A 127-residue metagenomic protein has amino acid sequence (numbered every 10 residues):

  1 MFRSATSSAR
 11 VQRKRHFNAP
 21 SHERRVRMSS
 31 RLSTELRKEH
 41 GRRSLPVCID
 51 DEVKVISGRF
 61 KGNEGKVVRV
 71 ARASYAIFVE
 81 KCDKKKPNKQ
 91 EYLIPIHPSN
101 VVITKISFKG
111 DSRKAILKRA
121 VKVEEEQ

Functional and structural regions predicted by a protein language model:
M1-C48, A120-Q127: Intrinsically disordered, Lys/Arg-rich N-terminal extensions and targeting peptides of nucleic-acid-associated proteins
R37-H40, K54, N88: A general structural-boundary detector
R43-P46, G58-K61, P95: Residue-level "contact hotspot" at macromolecular interaction interfaces
I56-N63, D83: Short, charged beta-turn/beta-strand-edge "cap" motif at the junction between a beta-strand and an adjacent loop
K66-A120: Structured, basic alpha/beta domains of bacterial-type, RNA-associated proteins
